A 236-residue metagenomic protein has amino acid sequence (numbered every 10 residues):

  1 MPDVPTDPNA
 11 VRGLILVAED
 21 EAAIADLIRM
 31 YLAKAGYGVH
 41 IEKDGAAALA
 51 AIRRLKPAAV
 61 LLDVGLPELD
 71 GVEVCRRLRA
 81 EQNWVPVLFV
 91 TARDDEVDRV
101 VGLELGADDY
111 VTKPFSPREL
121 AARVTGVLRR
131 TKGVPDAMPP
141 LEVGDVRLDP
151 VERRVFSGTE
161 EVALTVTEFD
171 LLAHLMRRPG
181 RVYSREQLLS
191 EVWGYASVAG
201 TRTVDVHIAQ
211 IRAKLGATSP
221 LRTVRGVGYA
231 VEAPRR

Functional and structural regions predicted by a protein language model:
M1-K132, R236: N-terminal/domain-start alpha-helical segments
V11, A35, N83, G144 (+2 more regions): Residue-level signal for beta-strand positions within conserved beta-sheet cores that form or flank
V11-L14, T125-V182: Short, Lys/Arg-enriched segments at the junction into DNA-binding effector domains of transcriptional regulators
K43, L66, D70, D94 (+6 more regions): Short, well-ordered turn and helix-capping elements at secondary-structure junctions
G65-E68, R77, P86-F89, R93 (+9 more regions): Residue-level recognition of specific faces of alpha-helices
A107, T112, R154-P220, R225-V227 (+1 more regions): Positively charged, aromatic-enriched patches within helix-turn-helix-type DNA-binding elements, predominantly
R118, G144-V146, V151, E186 (+1 more regions): Structural detector for helix-capping/boundary residues
